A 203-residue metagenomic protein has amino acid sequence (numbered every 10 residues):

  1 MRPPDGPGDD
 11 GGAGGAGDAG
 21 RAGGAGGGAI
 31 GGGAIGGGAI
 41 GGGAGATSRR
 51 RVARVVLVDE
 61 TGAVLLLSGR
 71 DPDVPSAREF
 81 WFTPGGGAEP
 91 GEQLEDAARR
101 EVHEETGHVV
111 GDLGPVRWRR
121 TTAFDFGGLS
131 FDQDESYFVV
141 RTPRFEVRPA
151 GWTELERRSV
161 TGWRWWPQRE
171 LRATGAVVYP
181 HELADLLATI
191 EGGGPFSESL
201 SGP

Functional and structural regions predicted by a protein language model:
M1-G6, G41-F82, E95: N-terminal strand-loop-strand
P4-A46: Intrinsically disordered, low-complexity terminal tails and inter-domain linkers enriched for S/T/G/P/D/E
T47-S48, A77-F80, L129-D134, L155-V160: A generic structural micro-feature
R51, G107-R148: Active-site segment of metal-dependent pyrophosphate-handling enzymes, primarily the Nudix hydrolase catalytic core
D59-G62, R70, R141-E146, Q168-E170: Short loop segments at secondary-structure junctions
L66, Y137-V139, W163-W165: Conserved hydrophobic/aromatic beta-strand scaffold that supports enzyme active sites
R78, R144-P203: Nudix hydrolase/Nudix homology domain
T83-V116: The catalytic Nudix box helix
